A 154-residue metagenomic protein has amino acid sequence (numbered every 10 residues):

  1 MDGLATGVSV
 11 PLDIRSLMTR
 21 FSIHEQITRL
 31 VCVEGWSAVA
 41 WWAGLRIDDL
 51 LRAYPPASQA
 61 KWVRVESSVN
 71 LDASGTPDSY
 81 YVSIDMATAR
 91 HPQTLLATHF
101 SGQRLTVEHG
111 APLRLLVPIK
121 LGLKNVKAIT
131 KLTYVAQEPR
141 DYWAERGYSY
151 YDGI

Functional and structural regions predicted by a protein language model:
M1-I154: Structured, non-membrane catalytic/scaffold regions adjacent to prosthetic-group chemistry
